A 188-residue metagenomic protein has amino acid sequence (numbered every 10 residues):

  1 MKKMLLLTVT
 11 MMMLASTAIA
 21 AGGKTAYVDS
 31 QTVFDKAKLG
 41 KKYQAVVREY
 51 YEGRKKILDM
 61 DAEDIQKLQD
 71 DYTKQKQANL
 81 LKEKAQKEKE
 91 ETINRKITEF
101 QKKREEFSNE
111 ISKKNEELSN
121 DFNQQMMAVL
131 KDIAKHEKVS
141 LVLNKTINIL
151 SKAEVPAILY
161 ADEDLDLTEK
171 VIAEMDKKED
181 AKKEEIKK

Functional and structural regions predicted by a protein language model:
M4-L14: Sec-dependent N-terminal signal peptides
V9-T10, A18-G22: Expand to "…catalyze enediolate/carbanion chemistry for C-C bond making/breaking, isomerization, decarboxylation
L14-A15, K41: Hydrophobic alpha-helical membrane context
A20-K188: Amphipathic, charged alpha-helical segments and their helix-to-coil junctions in extracytoplasmic/peripheral assemblies
